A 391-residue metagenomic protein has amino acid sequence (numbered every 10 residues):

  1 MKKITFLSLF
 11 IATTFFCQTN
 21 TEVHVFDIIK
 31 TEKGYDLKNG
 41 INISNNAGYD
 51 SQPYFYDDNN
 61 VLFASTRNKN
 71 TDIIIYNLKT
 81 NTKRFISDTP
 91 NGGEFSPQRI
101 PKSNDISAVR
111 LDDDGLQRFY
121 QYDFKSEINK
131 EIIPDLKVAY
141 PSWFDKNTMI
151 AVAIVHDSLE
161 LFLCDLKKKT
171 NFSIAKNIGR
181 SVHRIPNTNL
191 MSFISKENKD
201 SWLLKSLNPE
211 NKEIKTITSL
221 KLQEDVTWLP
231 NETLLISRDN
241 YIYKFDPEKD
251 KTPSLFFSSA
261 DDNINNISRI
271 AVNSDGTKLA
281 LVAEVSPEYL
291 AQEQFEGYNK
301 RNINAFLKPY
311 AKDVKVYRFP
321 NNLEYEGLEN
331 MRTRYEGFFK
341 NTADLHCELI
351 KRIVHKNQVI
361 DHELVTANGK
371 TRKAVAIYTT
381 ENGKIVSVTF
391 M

Functional and structural regions predicted by a protein language model:
M1-N20: Bacterial Sec-dependent N-terminal signal peptides
Q18-Y289: Sequence signature of WD/YWTD-type beta-propeller architectures
S65, R110, A283, Y310 (+2 more regions): Short beta-strand segments enriched in hydrophobic/aromatic residues within well-folded beta-rich domains
S286-N302, P309: Short, aromatic-enriched amphipathic alpha-helices that serve as compact interaction elements
I303-R352: A solvent-exposed, acidic/Ser-Thr-rich amphipathic alpha-helical stretch
R332-M391: A beta-strand edge to alpha-helix "cap/lid" segment located at domain peripheries
